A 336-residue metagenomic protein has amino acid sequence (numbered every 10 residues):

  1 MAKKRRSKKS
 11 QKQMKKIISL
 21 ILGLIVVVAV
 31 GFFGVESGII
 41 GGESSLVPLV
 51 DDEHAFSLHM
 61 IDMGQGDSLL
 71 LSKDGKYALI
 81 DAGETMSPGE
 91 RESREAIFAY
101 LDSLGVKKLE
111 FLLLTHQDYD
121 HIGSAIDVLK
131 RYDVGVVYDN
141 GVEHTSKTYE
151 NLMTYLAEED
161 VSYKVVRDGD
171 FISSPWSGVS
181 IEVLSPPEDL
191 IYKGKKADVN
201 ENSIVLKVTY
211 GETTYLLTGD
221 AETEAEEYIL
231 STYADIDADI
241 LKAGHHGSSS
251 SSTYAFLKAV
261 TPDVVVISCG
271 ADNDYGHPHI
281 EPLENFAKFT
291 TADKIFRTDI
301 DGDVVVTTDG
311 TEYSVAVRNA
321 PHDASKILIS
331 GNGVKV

Functional and structural regions predicted by a protein language model:
A2-V336: Non-globular, low-confidence helical/coil segments that flank catalytic cores
